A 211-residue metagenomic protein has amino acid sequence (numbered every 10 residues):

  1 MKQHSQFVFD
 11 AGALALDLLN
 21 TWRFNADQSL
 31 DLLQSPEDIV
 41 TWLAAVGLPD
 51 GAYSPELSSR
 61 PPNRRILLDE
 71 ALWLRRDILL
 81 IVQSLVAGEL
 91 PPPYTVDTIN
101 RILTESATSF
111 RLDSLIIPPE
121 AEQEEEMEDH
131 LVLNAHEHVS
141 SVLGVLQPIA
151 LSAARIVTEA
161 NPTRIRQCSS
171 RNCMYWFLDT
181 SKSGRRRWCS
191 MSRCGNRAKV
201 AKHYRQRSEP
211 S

Functional and structural regions predicted by a protein language model:
M1-R164: Short helix-coil boundary/hinge micro-motifs
L133-S211: Cys/His-clustered metal-coordination modules, chiefly Zn-binding fingers
